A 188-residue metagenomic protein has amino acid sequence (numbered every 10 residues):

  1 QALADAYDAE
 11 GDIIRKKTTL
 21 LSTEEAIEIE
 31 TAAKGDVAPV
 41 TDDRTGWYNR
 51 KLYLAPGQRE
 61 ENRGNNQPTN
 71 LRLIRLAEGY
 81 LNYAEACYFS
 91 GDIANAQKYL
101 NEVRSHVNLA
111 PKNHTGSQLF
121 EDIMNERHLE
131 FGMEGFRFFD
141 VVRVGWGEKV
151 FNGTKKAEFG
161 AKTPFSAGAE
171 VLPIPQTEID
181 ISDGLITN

Functional and structural regions predicted by a protein language model:
Q1-A2: Polar, glycine-rich mid-to-C-terminal structural blocks that act as macromolecule-binding/assembly scaffolds
Y7-N188: Acidic/polar-rich alpha-helix caps and helix-coil junctions
